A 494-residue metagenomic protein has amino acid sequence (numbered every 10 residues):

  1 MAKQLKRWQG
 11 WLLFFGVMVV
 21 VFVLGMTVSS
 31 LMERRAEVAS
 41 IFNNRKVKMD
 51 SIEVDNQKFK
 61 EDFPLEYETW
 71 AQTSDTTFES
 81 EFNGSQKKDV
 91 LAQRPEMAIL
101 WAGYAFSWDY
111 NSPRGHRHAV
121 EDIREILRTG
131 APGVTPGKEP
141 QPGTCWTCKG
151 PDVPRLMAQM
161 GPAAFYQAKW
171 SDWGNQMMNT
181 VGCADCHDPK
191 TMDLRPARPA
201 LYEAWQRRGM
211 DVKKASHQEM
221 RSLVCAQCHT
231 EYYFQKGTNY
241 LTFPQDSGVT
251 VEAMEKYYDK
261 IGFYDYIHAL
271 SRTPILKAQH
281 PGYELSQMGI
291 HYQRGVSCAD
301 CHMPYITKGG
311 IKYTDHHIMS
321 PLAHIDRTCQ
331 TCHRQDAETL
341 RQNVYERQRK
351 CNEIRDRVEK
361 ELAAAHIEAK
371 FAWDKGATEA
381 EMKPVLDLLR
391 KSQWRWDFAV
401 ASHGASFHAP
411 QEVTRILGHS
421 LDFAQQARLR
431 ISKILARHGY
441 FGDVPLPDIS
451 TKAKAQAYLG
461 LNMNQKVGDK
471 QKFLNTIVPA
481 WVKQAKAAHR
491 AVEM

Functional and structural regions predicted by a protein language model:
M1-K3, M494: Basic/polar N-terminal segments that are highly enriched at the extreme N-terminus, encompassing both cleavable
K3-F15, F22-H118, A158-D300, P304-W481 (+1 more regions): Primarily the internal scaffold of c-type cytochrome electron-transfer domains, especially repeated/multiheme c-type
Y110-G143, N175: Long, charge-dense tracts
E125-G137, D152-Y166: Long, mid-chain structured domain cores
P142-P154: Long, hydrophobic/aromatic-enriched structural stretches that serve as scaffold segments
A487-M494: Extended, compositionally biased alpha-helical segments that mediate assembly or anchoring
